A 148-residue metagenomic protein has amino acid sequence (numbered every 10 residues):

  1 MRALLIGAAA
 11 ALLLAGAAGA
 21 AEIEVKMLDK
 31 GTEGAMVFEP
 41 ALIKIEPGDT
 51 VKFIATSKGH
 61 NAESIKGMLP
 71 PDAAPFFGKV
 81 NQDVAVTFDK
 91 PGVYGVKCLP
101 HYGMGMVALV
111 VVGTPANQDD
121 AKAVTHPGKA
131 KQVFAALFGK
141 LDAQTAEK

Functional and structural regions predicted by a protein language model:
M1-L4: Positively charged n-region of N-terminal signal peptides that target proteins for export
A15-A17: N-terminal signal peptide c-region/cleavage motif recognized by signal peptidases
G19-K148: Extracytoplasmic copper-binding redox domains, predominantly the cupredoxin/blue-copper superfamily
